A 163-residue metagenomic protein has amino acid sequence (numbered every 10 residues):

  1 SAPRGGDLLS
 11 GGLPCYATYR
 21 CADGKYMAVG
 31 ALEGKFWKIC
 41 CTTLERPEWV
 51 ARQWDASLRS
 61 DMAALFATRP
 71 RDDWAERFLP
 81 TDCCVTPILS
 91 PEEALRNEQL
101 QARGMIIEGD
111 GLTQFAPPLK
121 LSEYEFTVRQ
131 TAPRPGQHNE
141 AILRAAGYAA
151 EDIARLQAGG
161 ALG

Functional and structural regions predicted by a protein language model:
S1: Conserved anion/nucleotide-ligand pocket segment
G5-G11, A17-T18, G109-L112, T131-R134: Short Gly/Pro-enriched turn/cap motifs at secondary-structure boundaries
P14-V85: Aromatic-enriched alpha-helical interface/lid elements that frame and gate functional surfaces
C40, F78, L100, L121 (+2 more regions): Residue-level signal for nonpolar/aromatic packing positions in well-ordered secondary structure
W49-A51, A56, G109-R155: Flexible, small-/acidic-enriched active-site or ligand-binding loops
A51-A64, L89-R96, L112, D152-G163: Short linear loop/turn motifs
L79-T131: A glycine-rich dinucleotide-binding beta-alpha-beta segment and adjacent secondary-structure elements that constitute
